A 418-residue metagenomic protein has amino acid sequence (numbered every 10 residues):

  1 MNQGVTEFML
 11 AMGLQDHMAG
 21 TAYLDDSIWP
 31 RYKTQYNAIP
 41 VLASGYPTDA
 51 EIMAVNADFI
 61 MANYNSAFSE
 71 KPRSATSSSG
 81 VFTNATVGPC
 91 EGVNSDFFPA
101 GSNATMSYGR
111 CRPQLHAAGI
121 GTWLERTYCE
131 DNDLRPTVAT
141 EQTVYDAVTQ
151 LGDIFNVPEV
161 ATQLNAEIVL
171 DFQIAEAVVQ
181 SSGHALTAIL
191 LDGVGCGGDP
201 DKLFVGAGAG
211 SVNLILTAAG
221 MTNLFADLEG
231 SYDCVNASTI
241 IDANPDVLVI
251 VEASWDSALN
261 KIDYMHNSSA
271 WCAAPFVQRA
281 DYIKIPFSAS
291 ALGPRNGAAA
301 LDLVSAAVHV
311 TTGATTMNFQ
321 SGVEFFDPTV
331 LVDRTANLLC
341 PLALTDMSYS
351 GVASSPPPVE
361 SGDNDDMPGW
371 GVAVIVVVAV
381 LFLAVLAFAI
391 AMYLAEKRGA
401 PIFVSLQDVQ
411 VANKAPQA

Functional and structural regions predicted by a protein language model:
M1-N2, F8, H17-A22, F59-N63 (+6 more regions): Structural recognition of the beta-strand scaffold that forms the well-ordered cores of secreted hydrolase catalytic
M1-T105, M221-L224: A short, structured surface patch at a secondary-structure boundary
L24-W29, K202-Y232: Alpha-helical, coiled-coil/dimerization segments enriched in small aliphatic residues
F59, E70, A75-D199, A280-A353: Extracytoplasmic substrate-binding proteins
S211-T217, Y232-S254: Ligand-binding pocket segment of bilobal, Venus flytrap-like solute-binding proteins
V359-V378: Extracellular juxtamembrane-to-transmembrane boundary of type I single-pass membrane glycoproteins
V380-E396: Single-pass type I membrane-protein transmembrane alpha-helix
K397-A418: Intrinsically disordered cytoplasmic terminal tails of membrane proteins
